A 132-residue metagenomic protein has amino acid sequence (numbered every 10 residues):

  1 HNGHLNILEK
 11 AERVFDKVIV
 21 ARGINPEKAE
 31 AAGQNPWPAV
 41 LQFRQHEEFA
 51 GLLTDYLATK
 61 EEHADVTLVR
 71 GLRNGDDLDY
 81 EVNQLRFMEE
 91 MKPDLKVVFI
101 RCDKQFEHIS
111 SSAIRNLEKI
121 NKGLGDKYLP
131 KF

Functional and structural regions predicted by a protein language model:
N2-F132: Nucleotidyltransferase catalytic core that binds NTPs
